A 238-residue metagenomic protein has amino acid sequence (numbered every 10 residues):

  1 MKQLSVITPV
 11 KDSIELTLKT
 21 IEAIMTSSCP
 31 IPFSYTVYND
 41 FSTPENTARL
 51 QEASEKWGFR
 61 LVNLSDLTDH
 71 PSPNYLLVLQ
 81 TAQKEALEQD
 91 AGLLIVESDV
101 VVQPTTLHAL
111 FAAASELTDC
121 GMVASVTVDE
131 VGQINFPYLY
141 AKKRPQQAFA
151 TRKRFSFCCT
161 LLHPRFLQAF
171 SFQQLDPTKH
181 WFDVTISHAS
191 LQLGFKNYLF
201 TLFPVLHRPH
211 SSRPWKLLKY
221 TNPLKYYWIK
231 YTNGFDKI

Functional and structural regions predicted by a protein language model:
T8-K19, F41: Active-site beta-to-alpha loop of glycosyltransferases that engages the nucleotide-sugar donor
E22-F33: Short, acidic, metal-binding catalytic loop of nucleotide-sugar glycosyltransferases
Y38-L50: A conserved acidic beta->alpha catalytic loop
K56-Q89: Active-site-proximal specificity loops/subdomain of glycosyltransferases
D90-V101: Short beta-strand-to-loop acidic/aromatic patch adjacent to the donor-nucleotide binding site
T105-F136: Conserved donor NDP-sugar-binding/catalytic core segment of glycosyltransferases
K143-L162: A recurrent flexible, glycine/aromatic-enriched loop bordering the glycosyltransferase active site that acts as
D176-I238: C-terminal catalytic/acceptor-binding lobe
